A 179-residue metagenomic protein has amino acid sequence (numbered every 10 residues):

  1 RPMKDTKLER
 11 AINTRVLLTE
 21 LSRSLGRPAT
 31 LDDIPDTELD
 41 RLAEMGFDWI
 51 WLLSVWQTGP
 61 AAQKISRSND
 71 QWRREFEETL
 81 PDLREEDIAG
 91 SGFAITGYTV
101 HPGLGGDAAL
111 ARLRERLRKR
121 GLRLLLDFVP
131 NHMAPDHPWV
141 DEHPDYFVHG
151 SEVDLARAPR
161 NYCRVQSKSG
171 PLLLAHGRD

Functional and structural regions predicted by a protein language model:
R1, V16, E75-F76: N-terminal low-hydrophobic presequence detector
P2-M3, R123: Replace the tail clause
M3-N13, I88-A94, V100-L104, A108-E115 (+1 more regions): Alpha-amylase-like alpha-glycosidases and glucanotransferases acting on alpha-linked glucans and related
L8-I12, I50-L52, L124-L126: Hydrophobic faces of well-ordered beta-strands that scaffold small-molecule active sites in alpha/beta enzyme cores
N13-T19: Short polar catalytic/cofactor-binding loops
E20-W51, V55-T58, Q63-R123: Aromatic- and glycine-enriched glycan-recognition loops and surfaces that form the carbohydrate-binding subsites
V55-I65, F128-P144: Aromatic-lined carbohydrate-binding surfaces of glycoside hydrolases
D70, L126-D127, G177: A short, hydrophobic/aromatic-rich structural module that often spans a beta strand with its adjoining loop
